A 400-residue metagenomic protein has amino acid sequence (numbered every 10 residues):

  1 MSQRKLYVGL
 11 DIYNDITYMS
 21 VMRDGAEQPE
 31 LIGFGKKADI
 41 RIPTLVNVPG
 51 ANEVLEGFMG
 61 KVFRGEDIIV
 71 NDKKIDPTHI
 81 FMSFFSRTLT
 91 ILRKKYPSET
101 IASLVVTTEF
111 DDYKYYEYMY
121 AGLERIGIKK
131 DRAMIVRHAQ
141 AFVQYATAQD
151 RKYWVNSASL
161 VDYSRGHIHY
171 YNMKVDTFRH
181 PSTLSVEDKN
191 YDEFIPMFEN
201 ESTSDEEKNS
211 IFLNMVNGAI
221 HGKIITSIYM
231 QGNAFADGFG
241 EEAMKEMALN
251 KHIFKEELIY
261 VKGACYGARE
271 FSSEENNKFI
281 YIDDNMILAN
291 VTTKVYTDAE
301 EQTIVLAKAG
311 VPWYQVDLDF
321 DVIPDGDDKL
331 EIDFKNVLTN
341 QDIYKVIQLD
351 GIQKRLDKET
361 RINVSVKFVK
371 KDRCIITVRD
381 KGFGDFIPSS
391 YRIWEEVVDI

Functional and structural regions predicted by a protein language model:
M1-I69, E124, M134-I135, A141 (+2 more regions): Early-domain small/polar-rich strand-loop-helix modules and first-structured segments of the mature chain
M1-V8, K130-S159, I259-I280, R355-L356: Conserved phosphate-binding catalytic cores of ATP/NTP-utilizing and phosphoryl-transfer enzymes
Q3, G9-I16, K152-H169, K174-V175 (+3 more regions): A short acidic Gly-Thr/Ser loop motif
I16-T107, E187-V216, I225: Conserved phosphate-binding loops in N-terminal lobes of ATP-dependent enzymes of the actin/Hsp70/sugar-kinase
I80-T147, E257: Active-site neighborhood for divalent-cation/phosphate handling
L104-Y116, V216-K245, I253-E256: Glycine-rich phosphate-binding loops at beta-strand->alpha-helix junctions
A121-S210: Small-residue (GG/TT-enriched) beta-loop-alpha framework at ligand/catalytic clefts
I259, Y266-D357, R361: Acidic, glycine/GT-rich loop-and beta-edge segments that sit at the periphery of enzyme/chaperone cores
